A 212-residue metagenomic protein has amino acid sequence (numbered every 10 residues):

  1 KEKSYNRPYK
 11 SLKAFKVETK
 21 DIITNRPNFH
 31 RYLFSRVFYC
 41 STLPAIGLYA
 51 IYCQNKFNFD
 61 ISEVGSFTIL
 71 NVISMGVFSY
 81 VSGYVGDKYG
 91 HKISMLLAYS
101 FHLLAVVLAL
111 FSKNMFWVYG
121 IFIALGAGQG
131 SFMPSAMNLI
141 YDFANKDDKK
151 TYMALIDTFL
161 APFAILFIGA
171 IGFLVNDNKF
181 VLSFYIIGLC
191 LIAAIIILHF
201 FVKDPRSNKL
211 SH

Functional and structural regions predicted by a protein language model:
E2-F34: Juxtamembrane intracellular "pre-TM" segments in multi-pass secondary transporters
G47-V64: Short amphipathic helix-loop junctions that connect adjacent transmembrane helices in Major Facilitator Superfamily/SLC
I61-S62, K146-I156: Loop-to-transmembrane helix entry/capping segments in MFS-fold secondary transporters and related SLC/MFSD carriers
F78-G90, V175-N176: Helix-to-loop junctions at the C-terminal end of transmembrane segments in multipass secondary transporters
I93-L108: Structural signature of the two symmetry-related core transmembrane helices
S131-N145: Intracellular juxtamembrane helix-capping segments at the cytosolic ends of symmetry-related transmembrane helices
F173-L191: A membrane-interface helix-boundary motif in multi-pass transporters
I187-H212: Multi-pass alpha-helical transporter architecture, strongest for 12-TM Major Facilitator/SLC carriers used
